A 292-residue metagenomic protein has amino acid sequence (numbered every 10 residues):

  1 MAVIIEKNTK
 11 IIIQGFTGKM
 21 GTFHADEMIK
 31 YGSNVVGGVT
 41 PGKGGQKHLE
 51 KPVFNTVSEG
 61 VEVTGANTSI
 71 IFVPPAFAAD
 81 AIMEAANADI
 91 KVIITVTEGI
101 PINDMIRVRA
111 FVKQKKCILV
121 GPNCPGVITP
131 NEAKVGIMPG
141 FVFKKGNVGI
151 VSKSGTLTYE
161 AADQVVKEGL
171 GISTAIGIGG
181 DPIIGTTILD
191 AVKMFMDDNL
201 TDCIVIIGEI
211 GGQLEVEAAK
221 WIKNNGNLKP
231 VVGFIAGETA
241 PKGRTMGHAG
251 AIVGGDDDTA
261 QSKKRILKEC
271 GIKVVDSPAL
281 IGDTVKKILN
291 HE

Functional and structural regions predicted by a protein language model:
M1-E292: Catalytic-core regions of core metabolic enzymes, especially those transforming organic acids/acyl-group intermediates
